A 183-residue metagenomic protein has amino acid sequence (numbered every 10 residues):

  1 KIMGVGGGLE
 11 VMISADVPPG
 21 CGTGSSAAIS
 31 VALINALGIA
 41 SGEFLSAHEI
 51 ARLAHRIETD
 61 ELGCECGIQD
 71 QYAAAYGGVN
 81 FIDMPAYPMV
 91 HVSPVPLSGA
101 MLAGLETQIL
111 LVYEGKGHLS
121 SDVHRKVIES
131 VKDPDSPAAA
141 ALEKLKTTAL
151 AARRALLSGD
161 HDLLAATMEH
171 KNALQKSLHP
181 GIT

Functional and structural regions predicted by a protein language model:
K1, V5, R52-E65, Q71-T183: C-terminal nucleotide
K1-I57, I182: Anion-binding (especially nucleotide phosphate/pyrophosphate-binding) glycine-rich loop and adjoining beta-alpha core
